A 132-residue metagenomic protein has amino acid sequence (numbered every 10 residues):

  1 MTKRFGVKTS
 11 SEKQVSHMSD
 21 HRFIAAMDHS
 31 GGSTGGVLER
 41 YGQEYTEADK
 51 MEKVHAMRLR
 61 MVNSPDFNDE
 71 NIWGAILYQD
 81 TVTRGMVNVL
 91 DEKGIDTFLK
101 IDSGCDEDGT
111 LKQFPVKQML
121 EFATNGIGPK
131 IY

Functional and structural regions predicted by a protein language model:
M1-Y132: Alpha/beta catalytic barrel-like cores
